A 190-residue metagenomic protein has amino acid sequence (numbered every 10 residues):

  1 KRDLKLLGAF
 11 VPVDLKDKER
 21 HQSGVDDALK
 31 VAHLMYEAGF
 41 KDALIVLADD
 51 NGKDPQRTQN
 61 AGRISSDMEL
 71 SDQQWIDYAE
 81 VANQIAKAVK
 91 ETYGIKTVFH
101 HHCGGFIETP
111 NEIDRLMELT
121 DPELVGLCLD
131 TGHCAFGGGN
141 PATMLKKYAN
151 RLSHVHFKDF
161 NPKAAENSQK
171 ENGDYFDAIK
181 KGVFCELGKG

Functional and structural regions predicted by a protein language model:
K1-L4, A61, E69, L119 (+2 more regions): Proteins with a high burden of low-complexity, intrinsically disordered sequence enriched in S/T/G/P/A and R, requiring
K1-V11, I45-V46: Short, well-structured secondary-structure segments
V11-K16, A48-G52, H102-G104, D130-C134 (+2 more regions): Active-site beta-loop-alpha junctions enriched in small/polar residues
V11-P12, R63-S66, G94, F176-I179: A short alpha-helix capping/helix-coil boundary motif
D17-L127: Active-site acidic/histidine proton-transfer and metal-coordination neighborhood in alpha/beta enzyme cores
Q22, D26-D42, N83, K87 (+2 more regions): Histidine-acidic metal/acid-base catalytic patches
